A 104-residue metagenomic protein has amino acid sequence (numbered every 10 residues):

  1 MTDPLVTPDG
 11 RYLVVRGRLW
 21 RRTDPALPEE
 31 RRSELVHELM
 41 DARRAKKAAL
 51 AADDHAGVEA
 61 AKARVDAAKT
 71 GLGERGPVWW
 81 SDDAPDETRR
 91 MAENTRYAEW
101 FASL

Functional and structural regions predicted by a protein language model:
T2-L104: Extended, charge-rich alpha-helical interface modules
